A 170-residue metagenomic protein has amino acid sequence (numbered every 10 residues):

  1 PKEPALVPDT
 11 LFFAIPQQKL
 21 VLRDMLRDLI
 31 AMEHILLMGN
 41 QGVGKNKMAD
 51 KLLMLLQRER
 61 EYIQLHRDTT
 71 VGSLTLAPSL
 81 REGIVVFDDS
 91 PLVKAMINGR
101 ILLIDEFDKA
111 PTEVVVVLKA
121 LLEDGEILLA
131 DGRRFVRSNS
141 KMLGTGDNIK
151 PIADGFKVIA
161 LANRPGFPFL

Functional and structural regions predicted by a protein language model:
P1-L170: AAA+ P-loop NTPase catalytic core and its hallmark functional loops
